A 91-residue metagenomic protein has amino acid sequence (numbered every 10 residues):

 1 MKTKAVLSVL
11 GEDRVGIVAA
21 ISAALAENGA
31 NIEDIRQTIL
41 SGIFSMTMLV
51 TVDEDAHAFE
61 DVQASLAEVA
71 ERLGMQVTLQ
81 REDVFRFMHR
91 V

Functional and structural regions predicted by a protein language model:
M1-V91: A conserved regulatory-domain signal marking ACT and ACT-like small-molecule sensing domains and adjacent regulatory
